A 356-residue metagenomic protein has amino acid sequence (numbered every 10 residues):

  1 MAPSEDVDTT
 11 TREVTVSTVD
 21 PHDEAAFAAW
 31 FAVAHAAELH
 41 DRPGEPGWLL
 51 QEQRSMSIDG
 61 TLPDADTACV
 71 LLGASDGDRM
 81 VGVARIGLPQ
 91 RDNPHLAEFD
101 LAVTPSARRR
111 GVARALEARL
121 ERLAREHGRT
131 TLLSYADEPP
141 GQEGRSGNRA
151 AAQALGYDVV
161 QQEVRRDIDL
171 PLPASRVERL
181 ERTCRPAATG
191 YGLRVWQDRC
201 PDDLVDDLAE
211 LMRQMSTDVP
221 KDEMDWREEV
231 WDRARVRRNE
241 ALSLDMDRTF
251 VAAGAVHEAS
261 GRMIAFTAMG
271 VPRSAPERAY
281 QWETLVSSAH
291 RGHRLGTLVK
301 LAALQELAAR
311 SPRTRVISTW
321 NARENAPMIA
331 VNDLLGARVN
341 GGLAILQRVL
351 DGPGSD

Functional and structural regions predicted by a protein language model:
M1-R12, R109, E117-D202, L343-R348: Acyl-donor-binding surface of acyltransferase catalytic domains
A2-T61, A65-T67, G73-S75, P186-A234 (+1 more regions): Short amphipathic alpha-helix that is part of the acyltransferase structural core
V19-D20, A34-P140, R165, V256-A259 (+1 more regions): Conserved donor-binding loop and adjoining core beta-sheet/short helix segment in diverse acyl/aminoacyl transferases
W30, L120, N148, A303 (+1 more regions): Aromatic/hydrophobic pocket-lining residues that form π-stacking "cages" and hydrophobic walls in ligand
G111, R294-G296: Glycine-rich phosphate-binding loop
Q153-A174, Y280, Q305-D356: Active-site/acyl-donor-binding loops of N-acyltransferases
D203, Q214, E223-V256, R262-G292 (+1 more regions): N-terminal/domain-start segments enriched in small and hydrophobic, helix-friendly residues, covering either
T297, L301-L304: ATP phosphate-binding glycine-rich loop and adjacent ATP-lid/helix-beta elements within ATP-binding kinase/ATPase
